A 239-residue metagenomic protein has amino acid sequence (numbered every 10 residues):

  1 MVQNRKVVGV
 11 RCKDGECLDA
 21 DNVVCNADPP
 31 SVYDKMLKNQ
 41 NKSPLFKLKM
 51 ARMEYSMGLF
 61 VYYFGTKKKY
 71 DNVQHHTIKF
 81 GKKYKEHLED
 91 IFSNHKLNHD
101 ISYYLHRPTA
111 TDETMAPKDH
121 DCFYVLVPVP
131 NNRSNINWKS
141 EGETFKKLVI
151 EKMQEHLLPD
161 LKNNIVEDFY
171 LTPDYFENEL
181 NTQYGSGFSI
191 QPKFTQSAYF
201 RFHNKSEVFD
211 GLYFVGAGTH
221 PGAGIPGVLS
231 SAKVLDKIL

Functional and structural regions predicted by a protein language model:
M1-P117: Mid-domain catalytic core of redox enzymes that form a hydrophobic substrate pocket/lid adjacent to a catalytic redox
V2-R5, A27-V32, L59, D100 (+4 more regions): Generic recognition of stable, solvent-exposed alpha-helical segments in well-folded globular domains
V24, F64, V125, M153 (+3 more regions): Hydrophobic, well-ordered secondary-structure elements that form the walls of internal hydrophobic environments
N26, K35, L148, K152-H156 (+1 more regions): Generic, well-ordered alpha-helical scaffold segments in large soluble proteins
L59, P130-K139, F214-T219: Glycine- and acidic
K67-E177: C-terminal segments that line or cap access tunnels to active or ligand-binding sites in enzymes and enzyme-associated
D100-Y104, P159-P221: A glycine-rich dinucleotide-binding beta-alpha-beta segment and adjacent secondary-structure elements that constitute
A217-L239: A conserved FAD-binding loop/helix module that cradles the flavin
